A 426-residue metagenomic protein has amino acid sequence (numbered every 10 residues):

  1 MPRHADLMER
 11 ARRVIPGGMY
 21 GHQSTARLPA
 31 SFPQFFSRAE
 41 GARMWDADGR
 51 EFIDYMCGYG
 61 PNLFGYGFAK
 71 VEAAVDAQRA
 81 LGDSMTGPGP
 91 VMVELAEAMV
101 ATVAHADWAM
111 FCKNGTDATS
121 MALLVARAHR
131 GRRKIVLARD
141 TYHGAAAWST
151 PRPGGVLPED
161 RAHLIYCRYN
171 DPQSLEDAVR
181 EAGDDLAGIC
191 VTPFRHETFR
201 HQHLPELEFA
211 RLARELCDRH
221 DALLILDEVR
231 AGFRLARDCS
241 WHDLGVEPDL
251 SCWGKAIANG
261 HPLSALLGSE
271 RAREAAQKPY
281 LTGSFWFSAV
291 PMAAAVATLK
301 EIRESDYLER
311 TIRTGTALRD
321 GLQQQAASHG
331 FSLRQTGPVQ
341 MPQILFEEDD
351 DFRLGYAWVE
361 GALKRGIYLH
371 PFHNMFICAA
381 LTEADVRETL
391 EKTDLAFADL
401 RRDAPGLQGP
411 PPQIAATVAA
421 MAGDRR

Functional and structural regions predicted by a protein language model:
M1-R426: Conserved N-terminal phosphate-binding loop of PLP-dependent enzymes in the Aspartate aminotransferase
